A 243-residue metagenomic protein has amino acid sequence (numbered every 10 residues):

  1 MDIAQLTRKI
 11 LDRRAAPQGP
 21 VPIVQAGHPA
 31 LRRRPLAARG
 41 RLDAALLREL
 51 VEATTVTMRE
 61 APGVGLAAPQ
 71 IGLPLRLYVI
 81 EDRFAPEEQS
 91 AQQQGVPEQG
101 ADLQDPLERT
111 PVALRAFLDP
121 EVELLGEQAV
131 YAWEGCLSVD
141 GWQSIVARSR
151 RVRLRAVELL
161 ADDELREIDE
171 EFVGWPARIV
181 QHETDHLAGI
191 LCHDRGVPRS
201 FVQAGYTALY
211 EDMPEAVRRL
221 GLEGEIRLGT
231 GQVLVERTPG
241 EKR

Functional and structural regions predicted by a protein language model:
M1-R243: Positively charged
